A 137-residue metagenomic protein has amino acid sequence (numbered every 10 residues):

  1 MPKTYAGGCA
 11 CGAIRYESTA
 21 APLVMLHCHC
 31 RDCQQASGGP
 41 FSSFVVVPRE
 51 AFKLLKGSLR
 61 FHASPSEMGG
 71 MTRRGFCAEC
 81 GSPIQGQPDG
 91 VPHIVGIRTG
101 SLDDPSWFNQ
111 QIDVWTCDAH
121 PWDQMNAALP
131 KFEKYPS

Functional and structural regions predicted by a protein language model:
M1-S137: A short Gly-Trp-Pro
